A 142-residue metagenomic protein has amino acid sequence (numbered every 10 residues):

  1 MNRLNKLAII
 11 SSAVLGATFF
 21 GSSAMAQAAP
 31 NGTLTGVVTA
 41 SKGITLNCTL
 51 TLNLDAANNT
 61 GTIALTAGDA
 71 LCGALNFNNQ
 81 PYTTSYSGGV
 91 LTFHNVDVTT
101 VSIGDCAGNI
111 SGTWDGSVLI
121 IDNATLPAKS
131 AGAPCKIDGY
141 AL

Functional and structural regions predicted by a protein language model:
N2-S11: Bacterial N-terminal signal peptides that target proteins for export
I10-F19: Bacterial N-terminal signal peptides
F19-Q27: Sec/Tat signal peptide C-region and signal peptidase I cleavage site
Q27-G43: Tryptophan-anchored aromatic micro-motifs
G36-S41, N95-T99, N123-A124: Short beta-strand segments that buttress and anchor functional surface loops
N47-G116: Predominantly extracellular/secreted and cell-surface proteins with exposed, flexible low-complexity segments
F77-Q80, N123-L142: Edge beta-strand at a domain terminus
